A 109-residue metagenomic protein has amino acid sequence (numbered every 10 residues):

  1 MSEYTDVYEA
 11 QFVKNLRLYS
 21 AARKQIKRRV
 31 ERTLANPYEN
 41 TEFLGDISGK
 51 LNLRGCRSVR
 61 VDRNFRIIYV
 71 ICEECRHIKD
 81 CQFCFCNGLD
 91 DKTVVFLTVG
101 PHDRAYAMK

Functional and structural regions predicted by a protein language model:
M1, G49-K50, N87-D90: Short, conserved catalytic or adaptor-binding loops enriched in Gly and charged residues
M1-R32: Arg/Lys-rich, positively charged N-terminal/basic patches that mediate binding to nucleic acids
K14, R32, N40, I67 (+1 more regions): Active-site micro-motifs of SAM-dependent methyltransferase domains
L16, A22, K50-L53, V59 (+1 more regions): Helix-centric, low-specificity signal for extended rod-like, repetitive segments
R23, F43-G49, L53-R54, Y69-E73 (+1 more regions): Noncatalytic linker/hinge segments flanking ATPase motor cores
R23-Q25, R29, T33, F43 (+3 more regions): General N-terminal targeting signals
R32-V61: A short, surface-exposed loop/turn module that caps and links secondary-structure elements
R57, V61-R66, V70-K109: Enriched for short, Lys/Arg-rich terminal
